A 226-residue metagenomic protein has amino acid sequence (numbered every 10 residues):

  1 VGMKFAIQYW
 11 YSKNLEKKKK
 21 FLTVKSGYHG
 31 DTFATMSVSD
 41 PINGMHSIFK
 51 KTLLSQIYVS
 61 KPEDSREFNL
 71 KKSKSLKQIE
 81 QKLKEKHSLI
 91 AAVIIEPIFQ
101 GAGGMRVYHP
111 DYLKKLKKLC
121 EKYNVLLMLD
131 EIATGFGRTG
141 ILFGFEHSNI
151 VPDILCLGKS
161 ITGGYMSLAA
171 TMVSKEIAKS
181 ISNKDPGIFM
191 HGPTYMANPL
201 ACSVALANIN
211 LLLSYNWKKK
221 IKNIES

Functional and structural regions predicted by a protein language model:
V1-S226: Conserved N-terminal phosphate-binding loop of PLP-dependent enzymes in the Aspartate aminotransferase
